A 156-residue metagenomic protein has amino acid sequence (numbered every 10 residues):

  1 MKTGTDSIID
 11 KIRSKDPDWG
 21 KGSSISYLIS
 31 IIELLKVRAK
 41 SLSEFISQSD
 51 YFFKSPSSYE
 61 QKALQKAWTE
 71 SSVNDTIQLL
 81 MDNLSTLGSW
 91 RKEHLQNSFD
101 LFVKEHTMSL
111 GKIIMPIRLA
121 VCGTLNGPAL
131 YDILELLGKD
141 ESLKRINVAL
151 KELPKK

Functional and structural regions predicted by a protein language model:
M1-H106: Small-residue-rich helix-loop
E93-L153: Charged substrate- and nucleic-acid-binding regions of tRNA-handling and nucleotidyl-transfer enzymes, centered on
